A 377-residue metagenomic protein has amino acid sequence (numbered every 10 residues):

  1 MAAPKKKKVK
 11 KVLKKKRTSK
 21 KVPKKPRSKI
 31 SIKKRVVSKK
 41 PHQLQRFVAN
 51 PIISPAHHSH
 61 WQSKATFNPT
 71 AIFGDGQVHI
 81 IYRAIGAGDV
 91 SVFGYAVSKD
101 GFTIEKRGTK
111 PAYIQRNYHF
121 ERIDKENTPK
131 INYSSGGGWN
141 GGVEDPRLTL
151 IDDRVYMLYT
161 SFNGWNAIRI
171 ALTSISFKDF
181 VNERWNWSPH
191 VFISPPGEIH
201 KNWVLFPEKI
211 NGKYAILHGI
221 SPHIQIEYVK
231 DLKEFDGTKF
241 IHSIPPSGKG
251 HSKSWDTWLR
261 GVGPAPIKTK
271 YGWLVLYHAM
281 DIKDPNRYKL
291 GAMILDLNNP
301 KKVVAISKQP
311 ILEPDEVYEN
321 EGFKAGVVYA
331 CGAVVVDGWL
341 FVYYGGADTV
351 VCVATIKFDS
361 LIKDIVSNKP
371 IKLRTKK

Functional and structural regions predicted by a protein language model:
M1-K34: Polybasic, lysine-enriched low-complexity intrinsically disordered terminal tails
R27-N68, I72-G141, L150-V204, E208-W258 (+3 more regions): Beta-rich carbohydrate-recognition and catalytic domains
L148, P266, A333: Short, exposed beta-strand/loop patches in secreted or surface proteins that constitute
G261: Short, conserved clusters of charged catalytic residues that mark active-site and nucleotide-handling motifs
E319-A333: A conserved acidic, glycine/proline-rich C-terminal tail/linker
